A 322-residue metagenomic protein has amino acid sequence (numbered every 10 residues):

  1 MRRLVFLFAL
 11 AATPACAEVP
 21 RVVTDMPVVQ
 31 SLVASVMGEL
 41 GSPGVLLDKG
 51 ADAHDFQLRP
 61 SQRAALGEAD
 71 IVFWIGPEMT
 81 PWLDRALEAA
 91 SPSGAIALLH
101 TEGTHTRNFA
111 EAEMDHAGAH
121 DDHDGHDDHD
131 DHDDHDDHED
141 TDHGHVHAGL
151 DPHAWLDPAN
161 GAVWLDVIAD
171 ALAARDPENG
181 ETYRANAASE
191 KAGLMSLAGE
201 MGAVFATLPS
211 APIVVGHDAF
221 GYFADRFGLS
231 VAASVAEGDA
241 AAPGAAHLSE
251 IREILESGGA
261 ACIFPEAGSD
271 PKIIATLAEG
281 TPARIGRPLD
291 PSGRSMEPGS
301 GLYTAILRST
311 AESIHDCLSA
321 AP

Functional and structural regions predicted by a protein language model:
M1, A17-E18: Absolute protein N-terminus
R2-R3, R63: Basic side chains
R3-P14: Bacterial N-terminal signal peptides
E18-P322: Extracytoplasmic metal-acquisition and chelation regions
